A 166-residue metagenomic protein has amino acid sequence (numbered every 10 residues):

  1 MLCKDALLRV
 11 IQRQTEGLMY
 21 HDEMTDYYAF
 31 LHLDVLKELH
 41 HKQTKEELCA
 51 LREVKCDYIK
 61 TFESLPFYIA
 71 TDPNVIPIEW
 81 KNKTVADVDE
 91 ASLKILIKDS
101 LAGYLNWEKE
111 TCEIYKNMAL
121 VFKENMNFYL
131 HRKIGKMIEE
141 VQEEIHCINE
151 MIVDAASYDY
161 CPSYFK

Functional and structural regions predicted by a protein language model:
M1-K166: Iron-associated oxidoreductase/ferritin-like identity signal
